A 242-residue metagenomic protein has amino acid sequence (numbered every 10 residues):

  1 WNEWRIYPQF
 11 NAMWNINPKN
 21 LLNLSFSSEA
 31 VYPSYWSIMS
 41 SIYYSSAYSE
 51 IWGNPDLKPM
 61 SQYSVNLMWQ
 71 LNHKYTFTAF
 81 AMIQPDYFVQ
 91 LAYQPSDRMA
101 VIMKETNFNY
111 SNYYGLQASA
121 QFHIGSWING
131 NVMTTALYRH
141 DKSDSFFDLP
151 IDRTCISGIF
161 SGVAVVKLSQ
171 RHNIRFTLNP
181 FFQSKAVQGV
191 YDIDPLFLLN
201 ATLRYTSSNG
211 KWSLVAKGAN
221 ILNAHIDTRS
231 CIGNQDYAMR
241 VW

Functional and structural regions predicted by a protein language model:
W1, F26-Y32, I42, H73 (+6 more regions): Transmembrane beta-strands of outer-membrane beta-barrel pores
W1-N20: Signature of Gram-negative outer-membrane beta-barrel scaffolds
N2-W4, S45, P55-P59, T106-N112 (+3 more regions): Replace "Gram-negative outer membrane beta-barrel proteins" with "bacterial and organellar outer membrane beta-barrel
A12-I16, S28, L67-L71, A81 (+4 more regions): Residue-level signature of outer-membrane beta-barrel architecture
W14, K19-L22, H73-F77, S126-G130 (+3 more regions): Repeated loop/turn-to-beta-strand initiation elements of outer-membrane beta-barrel proteins
P18-S64, A79-I102, N223-Q235: Surface-exposed extracellular loop regions of Gram-negative outer-membrane beta-barrel proteins, predominantly
K58, S64, F77-Y138, K142-I159: Outer membrane beta-barrel strand-and-loop segments of large Gram-negative receptors, especially TonB-dependent
R153-W242: Conserved C-terminal beta-signal and adjacent last beta-strands/turns of outer-membrane beta-barrel proteins
